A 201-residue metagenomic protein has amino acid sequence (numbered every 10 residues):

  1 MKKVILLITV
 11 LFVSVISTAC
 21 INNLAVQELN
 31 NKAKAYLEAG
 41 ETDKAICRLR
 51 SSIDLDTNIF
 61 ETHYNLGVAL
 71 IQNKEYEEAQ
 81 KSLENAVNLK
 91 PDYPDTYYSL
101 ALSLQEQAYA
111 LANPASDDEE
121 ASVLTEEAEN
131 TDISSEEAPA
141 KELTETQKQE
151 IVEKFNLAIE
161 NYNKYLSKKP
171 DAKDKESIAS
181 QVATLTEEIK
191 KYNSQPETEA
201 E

Functional and structural regions predicted by a protein language model:
I16-A19: C-terminal motif of bacterial Sec signal peptides marking the signal peptidase cleavage site
I21-N23: Bacterial signal peptide processing site
A25-Q27, F60-E61, P94-D95, K173: Helix-start (N-cap) detector for alpha-helical repeat units in TPR-like alpha-solenoids, especially tetratricopeptide
N31, N65, S99, I178-Q181: Canonical tetratricopeptide repeat
A39-S51, Q72-N85, L104-A121, T146-N161 (+1 more regions): Structural signature of tandem alpha-helical TPR/SEL1-like repeats, specifically the intra-repeat loop/turn
D118-E201: Terminal, low-structured helical/coil segments at or just beyond the last alpha-helical repeat
